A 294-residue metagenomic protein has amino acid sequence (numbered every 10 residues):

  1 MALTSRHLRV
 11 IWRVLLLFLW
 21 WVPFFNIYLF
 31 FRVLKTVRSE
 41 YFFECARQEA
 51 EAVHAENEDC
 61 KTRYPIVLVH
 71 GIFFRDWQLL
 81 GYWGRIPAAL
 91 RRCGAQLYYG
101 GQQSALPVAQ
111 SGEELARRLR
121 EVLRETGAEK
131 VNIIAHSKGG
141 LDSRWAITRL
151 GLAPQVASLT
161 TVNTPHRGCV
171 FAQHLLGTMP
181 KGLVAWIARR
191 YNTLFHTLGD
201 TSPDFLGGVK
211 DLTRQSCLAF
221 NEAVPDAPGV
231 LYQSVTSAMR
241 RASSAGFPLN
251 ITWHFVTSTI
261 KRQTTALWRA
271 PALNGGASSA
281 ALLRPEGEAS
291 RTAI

Functional and structural regions predicted by a protein language model:
M1-L79: Flexible, membrane-associating and regulatory peripheral segments of lipid-active enzymes
W12, L16, D226-I294: C-terminal catalytic-base region of ester-bond hydrolases, centering on the histidine of the charge-relay
E58-K130: Active-site catalytic motif of lipid deacylating hydrolases and related acyltransferases
C60-K61, G151-P154, V224-P228: Extracellular/periplasmic catalytic domains that process cell-envelope and extracellular macromolecules
V67, Y98, T160, Q233-V235 (+1 more regions): Hydrophobic/aromatic beta-strand patches that form the interior of the parallel beta-sheet core in alpha/beta enzyme
H70, L97, E113-C217: Serine-dependent carboxylesterase/thioesterase catalytic core of lipase-like alpha/beta-hydrolase/SGNH enzymes
L80-G81, C169-L175, S243-P248: Short aromatic-enriched loop/helix-cap "lid" or pocket-rim segments at secondary-structure transitions that line
D200-S243: Hydrophobic, aromatic-enriched interface-forming segments
